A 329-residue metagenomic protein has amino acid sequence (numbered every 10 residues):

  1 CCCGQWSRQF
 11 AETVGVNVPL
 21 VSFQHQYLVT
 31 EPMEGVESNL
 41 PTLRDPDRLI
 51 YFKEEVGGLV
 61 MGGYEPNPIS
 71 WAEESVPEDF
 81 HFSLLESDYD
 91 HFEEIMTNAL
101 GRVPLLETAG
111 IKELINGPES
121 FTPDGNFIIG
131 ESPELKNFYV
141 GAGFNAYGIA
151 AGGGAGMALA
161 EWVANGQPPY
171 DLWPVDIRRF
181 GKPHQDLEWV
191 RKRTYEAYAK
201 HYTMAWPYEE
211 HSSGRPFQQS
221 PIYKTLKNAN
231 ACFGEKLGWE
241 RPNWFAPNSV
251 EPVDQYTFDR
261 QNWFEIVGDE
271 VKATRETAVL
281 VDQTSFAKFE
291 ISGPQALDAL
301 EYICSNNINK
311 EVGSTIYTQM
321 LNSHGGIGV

Functional and structural regions predicted by a protein language model:
C1-N39: Central helical "cap/lid" subdomain
Q5, G35, G57, P66-N67 (+6 more regions): Short, glycine-/Ser/Thr-/acidic-enriched flexible segments
N17-L20, T108, P168-D171, C232-F233: A short alpha-helix-loop-beta-strand transition element characteristic of N-terminal alpha/beta dinucleotide-binding
V18-S22, L40-R44, I50, G110 (+1 more regions): Short Gly/Pro-enriched turn/cap motifs at secondary-structure boundaries
M33-Y64: Conserved FAD-binding catalytic core of PHBH/FMO-like flavoproteins
D47, V56, S70, E78-Q219: C-terminal catalytic lobe of FAD-dependent flavoproteins
Y170, I177-V329: Glycine/proline-enriched, intrinsically flexible loops and inter-domain linkers
